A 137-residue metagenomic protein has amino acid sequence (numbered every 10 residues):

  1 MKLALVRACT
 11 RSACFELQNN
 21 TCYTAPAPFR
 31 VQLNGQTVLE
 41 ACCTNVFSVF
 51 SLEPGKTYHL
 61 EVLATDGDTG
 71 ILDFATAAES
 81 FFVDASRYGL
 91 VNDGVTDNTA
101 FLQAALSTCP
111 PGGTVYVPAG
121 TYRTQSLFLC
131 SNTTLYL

Functional and structural regions predicted by a protein language model:
M1-A25, P54, D68-S80: Pro/Thr/Ser/Gly-rich low-complexity, intrinsically disordered linker/stalk tracts
A27-V31: Short beta-strand elements bearing conserved aromatic residues within extracellular beta-rich modules
Q36-C43: Short beta-strand segments within Ig-like beta-sandwich modules, predominantly Fibronectin type-III
S48-P54: Short, flexible loop/turn segments at beta-strand junctions in immunoglobulin-like and fibronectin type III
K56-V62: Short beta-strand segments enriched for Tyr within beta-sheet-rich domains, predominantly fibronectin type III
L63-G67: Beta-strand-rich extracellular modules
L72-F101: Right-handed parallel beta-helix/beta-solenoid
P111-L137: N-terminal extracellular ligand-recognition/capping segment immediately after the signal peptide
